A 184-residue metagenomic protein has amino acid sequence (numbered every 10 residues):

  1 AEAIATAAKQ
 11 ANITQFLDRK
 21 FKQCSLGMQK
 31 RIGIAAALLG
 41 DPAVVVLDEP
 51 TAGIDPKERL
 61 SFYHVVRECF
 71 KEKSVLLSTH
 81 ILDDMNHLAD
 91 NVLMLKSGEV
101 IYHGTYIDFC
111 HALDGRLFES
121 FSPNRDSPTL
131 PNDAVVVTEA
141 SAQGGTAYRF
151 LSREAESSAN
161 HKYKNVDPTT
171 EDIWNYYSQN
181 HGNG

Functional and structural regions predicted by a protein language model:
A1-L77, L82-D83, H87-L88, K96: ABC transporter nucleotide-binding domains
E2-A3, D108, D172: An acidic, carboxylate-rich microenvironment
A8, Y63, C110, W174-N175: Conserved protein kinase catalytic domain
Q10, E68, G115, Y176-Q179: Residues within well-ordered alpha-helical secondary structure of globular protein domains
Q15, N124, S152-E154: Non-catalytic surface loops within mature trypsin-like serine protease
F62-F150: ABC transporter nucleotide-binding domain
A134-G184: C-terminal coupling/interaction segments
